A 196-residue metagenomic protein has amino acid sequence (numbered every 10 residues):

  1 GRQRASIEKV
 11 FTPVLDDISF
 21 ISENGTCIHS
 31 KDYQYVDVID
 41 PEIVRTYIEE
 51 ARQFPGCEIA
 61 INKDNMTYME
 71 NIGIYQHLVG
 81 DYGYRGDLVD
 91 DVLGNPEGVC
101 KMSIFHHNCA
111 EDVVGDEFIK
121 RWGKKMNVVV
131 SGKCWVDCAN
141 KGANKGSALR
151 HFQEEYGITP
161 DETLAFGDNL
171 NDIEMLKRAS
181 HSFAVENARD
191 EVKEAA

Functional and structural regions predicted by a protein language model:
G1-A5, L88-V89, V192-A196: Short, intrinsically disordered, charge-balanced linker/junction segments flanking boundaries in proteins
G1-Q76: Active-site phosphate-binding/coordination module
I7-F11, V114, F118, L176 (+1 more regions): Hydrophobic packing residues within well-ordered alpha-helices of enzyme cores
D17, V99-C100, A179, A196: Short, well-ordered alpha-helix to beta-strand connector turns
I21, Y35, L164-F166, F183: Hydrophobic/aromatic beta-strand patches that form the interior of the parallel beta-sheet core in alpha/beta enzyme
I28-D32, A139, V192-A196: Short, charged, surface-exposed secondary-structure boundary motifs
E50, P55-F166, L170-M175, N187: Conserved acidic, metal-coordinating active-site core of Asp-based, Mg2+-dependent phosphoryl-transfer enzymes
R178, S182-A196: Asp-based, Mg2+/Mn2+-dependent phosphohydrolase catalytic module
